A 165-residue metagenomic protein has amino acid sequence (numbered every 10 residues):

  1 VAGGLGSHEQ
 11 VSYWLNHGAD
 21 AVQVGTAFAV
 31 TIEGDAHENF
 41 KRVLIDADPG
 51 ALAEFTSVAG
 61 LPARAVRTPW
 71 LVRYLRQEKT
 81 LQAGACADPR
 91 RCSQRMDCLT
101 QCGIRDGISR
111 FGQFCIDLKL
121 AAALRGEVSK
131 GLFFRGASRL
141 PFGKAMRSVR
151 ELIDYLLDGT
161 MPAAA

Functional and structural regions predicted by a protein language model:
G6-A165: Conserved active-site-proximal phosphate/metal-binding subdomains
